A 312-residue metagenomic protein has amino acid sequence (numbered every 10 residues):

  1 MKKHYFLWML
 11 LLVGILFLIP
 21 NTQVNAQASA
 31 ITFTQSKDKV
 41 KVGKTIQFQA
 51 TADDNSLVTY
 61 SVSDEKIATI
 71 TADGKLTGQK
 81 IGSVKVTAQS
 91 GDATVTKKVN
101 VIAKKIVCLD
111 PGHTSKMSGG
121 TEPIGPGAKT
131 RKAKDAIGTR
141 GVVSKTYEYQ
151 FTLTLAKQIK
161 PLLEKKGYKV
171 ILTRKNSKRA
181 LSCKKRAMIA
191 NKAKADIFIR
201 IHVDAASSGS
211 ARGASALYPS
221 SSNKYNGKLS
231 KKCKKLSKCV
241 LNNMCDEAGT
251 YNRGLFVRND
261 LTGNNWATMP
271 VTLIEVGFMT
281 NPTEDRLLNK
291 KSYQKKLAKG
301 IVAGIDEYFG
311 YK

Functional and structural regions predicted by a protein language model:
K2-A26: Sec-dependent N-terminal signal peptides of Gram-positive bacterial secreted proteins and lipoproteins
V24-A103: Extracytoplasmic soluble-region selector
A103-A187, A193, S220: Active-site histidine-acidic residue metal-binding/catalytic motifs, centered on HxH/HExxH-like signatures
C108, A193, R200-S208, L217 (+1 more regions): Active-site-adjacent mobile loop/cap segments within catalytic or ligand-binding domains
H113-K116, E148, N176-A180, V203-S208 (+4 more regions): Solvent-exposed loop/turn segments at secondary-structure junctions within structured extracellular/periplasmic domains
T146-T154, S177-K184, G227-K235, L288-K296: Soluble non-cytosolic domains of exported or imported proteins
Q158-K169, T173, I189-D196, I201-D204 (+3 more regions): Structured segments of extracytoplasmic/periplasmic soluble domains in secreted or envelope-associated proteins
L229-F256: Active-site-adjacent substrate-binding region of metalloamidase/peptidase-like peptide-processing proteins
